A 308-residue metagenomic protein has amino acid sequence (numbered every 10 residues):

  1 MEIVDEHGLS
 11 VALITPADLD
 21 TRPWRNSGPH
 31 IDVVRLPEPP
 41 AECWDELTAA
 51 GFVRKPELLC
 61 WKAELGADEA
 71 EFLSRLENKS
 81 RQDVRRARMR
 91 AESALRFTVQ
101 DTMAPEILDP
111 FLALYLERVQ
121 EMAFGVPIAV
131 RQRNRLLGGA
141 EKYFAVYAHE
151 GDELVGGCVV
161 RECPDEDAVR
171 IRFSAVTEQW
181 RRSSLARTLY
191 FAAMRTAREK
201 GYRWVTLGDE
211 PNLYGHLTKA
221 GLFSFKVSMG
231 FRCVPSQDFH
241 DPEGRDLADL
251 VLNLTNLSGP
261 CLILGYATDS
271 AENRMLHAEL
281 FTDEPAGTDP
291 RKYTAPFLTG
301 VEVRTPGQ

Functional and structural regions predicted by a protein language model:
M1-A94, D209-Q308: Terminal substrate-recognition subdomain of acyl/acetyltransferases
E2-I3, D68, S74-R181: A conserved beta-strand-loop-helix scaffold within acyl/acetyltransferase catalytic domains
S10-I14, A50-R54, L108-F111, V119-A123 (+2 more regions): Short acidic/polar alpha-helix capping motifs at helix-coil junctions
L19-N26, E57-K62, P105-D109, R118-M122 (+2 more regions): A broad, low-specificity signal for short, low-complexity segments enriched in glycine/proline and polar/charged
W24-H30, A63, G125-V130, L154-V155 (+5 more regions): Long, low-complexity, intrinsically disordered polar/charged segments
S27-H30, A49-R54, L58-W61, M103-D109 (+3 more regions): Structured catalytic/translocation cores of nucleotide/phosphate-coupled proteins
F72-R81, T98-E106, L137-Y143, A186-F191 (+3 more regions): Noncatalytic linker/hinge segments flanking ATPase motor cores
Y143-R245: Aromatic (often tryptophan-rich) hydrophobic motifs at membrane interfaces
